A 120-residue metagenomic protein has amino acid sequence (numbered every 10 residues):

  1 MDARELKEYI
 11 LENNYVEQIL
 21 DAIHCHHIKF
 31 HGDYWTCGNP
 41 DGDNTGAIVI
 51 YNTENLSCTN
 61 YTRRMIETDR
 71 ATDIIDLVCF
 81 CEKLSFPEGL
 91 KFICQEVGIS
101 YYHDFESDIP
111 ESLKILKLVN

Functional and structural regions predicted by a protein language model:
M1-V119: N-terminal structured subdomain of primase-like DNA metabolism proteins
